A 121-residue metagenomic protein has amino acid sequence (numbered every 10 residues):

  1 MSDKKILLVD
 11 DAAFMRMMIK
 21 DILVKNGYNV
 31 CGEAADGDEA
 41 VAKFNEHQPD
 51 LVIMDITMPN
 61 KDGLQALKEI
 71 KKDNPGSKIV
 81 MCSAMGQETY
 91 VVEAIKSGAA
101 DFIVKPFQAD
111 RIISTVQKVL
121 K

Functional and structural regions predicted by a protein language model:
A13-G32: Two-component/phosphorelay signaling modules centered on CheY-like receiver
D36-E39, D62-Q65: Acidic catalytic/metal-coordinating carboxylates
H47-I53: Active-site beta3 strand of CheY-like receiver
M58: Receiver (REC) domain active-site loop signature in two-component systems and cognate sites in sensor histidine kinases
M85-G86: Short, conserved "switch-loop" micro-motifs in signal-transduction and mechanochemical regulators
F107-V116: C-terminal output helix
